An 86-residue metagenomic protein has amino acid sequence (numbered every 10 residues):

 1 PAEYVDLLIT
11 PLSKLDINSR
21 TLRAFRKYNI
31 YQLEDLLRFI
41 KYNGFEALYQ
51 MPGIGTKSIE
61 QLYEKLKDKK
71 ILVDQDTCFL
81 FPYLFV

Functional and structural regions predicted by a protein language model:
P1-V86: Compact, charge-rich alpha-helical regulatory domains located at protein termini
